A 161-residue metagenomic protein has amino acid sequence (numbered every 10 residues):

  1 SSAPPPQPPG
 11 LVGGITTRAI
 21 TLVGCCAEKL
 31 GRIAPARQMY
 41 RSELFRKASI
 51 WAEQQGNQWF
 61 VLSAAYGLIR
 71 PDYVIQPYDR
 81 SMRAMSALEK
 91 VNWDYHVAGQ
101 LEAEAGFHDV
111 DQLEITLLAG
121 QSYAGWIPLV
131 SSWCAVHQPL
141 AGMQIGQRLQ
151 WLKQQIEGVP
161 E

Functional and structural regions predicted by a protein language model:
S1-E161: Peripheral peptide segments
